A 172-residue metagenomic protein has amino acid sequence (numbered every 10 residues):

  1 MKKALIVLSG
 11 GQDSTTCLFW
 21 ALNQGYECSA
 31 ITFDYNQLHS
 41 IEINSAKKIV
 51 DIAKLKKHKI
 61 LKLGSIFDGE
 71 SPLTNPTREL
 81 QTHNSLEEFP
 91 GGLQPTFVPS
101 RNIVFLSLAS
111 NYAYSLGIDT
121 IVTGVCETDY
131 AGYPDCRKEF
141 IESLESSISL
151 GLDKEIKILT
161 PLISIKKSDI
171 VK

Functional and structural regions predicted by a protein language model:
M1-K172: Nucleotide-activated chemistry modules centered on ATP-dependent adenylation/adenylyltransferase
